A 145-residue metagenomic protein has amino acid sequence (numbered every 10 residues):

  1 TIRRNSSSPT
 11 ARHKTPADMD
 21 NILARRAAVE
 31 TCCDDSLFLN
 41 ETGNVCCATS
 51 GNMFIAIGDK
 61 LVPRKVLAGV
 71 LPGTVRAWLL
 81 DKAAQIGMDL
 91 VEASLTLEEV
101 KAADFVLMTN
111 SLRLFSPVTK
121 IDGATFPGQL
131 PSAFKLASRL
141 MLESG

Functional and structural regions predicted by a protein language model:
T1-G145: Helix-start/capping segments and mature chain N-termini
